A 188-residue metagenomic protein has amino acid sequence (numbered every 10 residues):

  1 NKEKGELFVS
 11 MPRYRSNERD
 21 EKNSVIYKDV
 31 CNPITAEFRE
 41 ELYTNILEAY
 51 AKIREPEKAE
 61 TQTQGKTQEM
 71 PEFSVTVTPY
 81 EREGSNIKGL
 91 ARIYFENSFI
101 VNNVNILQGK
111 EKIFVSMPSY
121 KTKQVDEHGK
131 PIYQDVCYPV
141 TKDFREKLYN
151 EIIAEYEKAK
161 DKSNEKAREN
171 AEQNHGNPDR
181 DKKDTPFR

Functional and structural regions predicted by a protein language model:
N1-R188: Single-stranded nucleic acid-binding surfaces, predominantly the OB-fold ssDNA-binding core
